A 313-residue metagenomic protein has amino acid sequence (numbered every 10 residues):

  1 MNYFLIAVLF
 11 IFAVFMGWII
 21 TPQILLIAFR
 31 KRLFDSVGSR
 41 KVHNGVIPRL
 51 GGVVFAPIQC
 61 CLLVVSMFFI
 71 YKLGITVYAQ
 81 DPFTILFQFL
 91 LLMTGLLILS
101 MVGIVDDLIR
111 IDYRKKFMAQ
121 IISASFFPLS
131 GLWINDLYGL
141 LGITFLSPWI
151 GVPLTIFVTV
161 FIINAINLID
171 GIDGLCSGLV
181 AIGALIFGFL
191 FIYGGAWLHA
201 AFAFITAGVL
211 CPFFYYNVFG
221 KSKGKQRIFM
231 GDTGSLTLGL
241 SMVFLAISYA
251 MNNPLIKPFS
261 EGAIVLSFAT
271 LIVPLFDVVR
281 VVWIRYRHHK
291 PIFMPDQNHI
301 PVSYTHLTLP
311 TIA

Functional and structural regions predicted by a protein language model:
N2-R32, I58-K72, V77-L97, M101 (+2 more regions): Alpha-helical transmembrane segments
V37-P48, R227-I228: Juxtamembrane helix-capping/reentrant segments at transmembrane boundaries
I47, D81-L86, G142-G151, S267: Short aromatic-rich membrane-water interface segments that cap or initiate transmembrane helices in multi-pass membrane
V65-Y78, I104-R110, L129-L141: Transmembrane alpha-helix boundary signature
I75-I85, N135-T144, I162-I169, G194 (+1 more regions): Short juxtamembrane and helix-loop transition motifs at transmembrane-helix boundaries in membrane proteins
T94-M101, A119-I134, L154-N164, V180-I186: Membrane-embedded alpha-helical core segments of multi-pass
T308-A313: A short, hydrophobic C-terminal helix/tail in secreted or cell-surface proteins
